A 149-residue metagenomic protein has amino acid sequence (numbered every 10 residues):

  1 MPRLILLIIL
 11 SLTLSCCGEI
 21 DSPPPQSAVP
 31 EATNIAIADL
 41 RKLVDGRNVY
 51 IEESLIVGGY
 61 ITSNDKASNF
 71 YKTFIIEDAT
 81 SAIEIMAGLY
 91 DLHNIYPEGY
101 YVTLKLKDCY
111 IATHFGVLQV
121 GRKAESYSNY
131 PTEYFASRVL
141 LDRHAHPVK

Functional and structural regions predicted by a protein language model:
M1-C17: Sec-dependent bacterial lipoprotein signal peptides
C17-Y71, I75-K149: OB-fold nucleic-acid-binding modules
